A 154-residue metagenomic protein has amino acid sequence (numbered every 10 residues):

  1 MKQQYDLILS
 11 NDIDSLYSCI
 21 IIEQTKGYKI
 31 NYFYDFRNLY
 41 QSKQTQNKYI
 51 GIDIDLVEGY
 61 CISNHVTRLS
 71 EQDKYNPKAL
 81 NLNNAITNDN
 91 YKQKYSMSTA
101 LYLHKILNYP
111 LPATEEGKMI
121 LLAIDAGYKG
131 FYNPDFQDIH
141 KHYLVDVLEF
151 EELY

Functional and structural regions predicted by a protein language model:
M1-K141: Replace "Mg2+/Mn2+-dependent" with "divalent metal-dependent
Y143-Y154: Active-site rim beta-loop-alpha module in soluble metabolic enzymes
